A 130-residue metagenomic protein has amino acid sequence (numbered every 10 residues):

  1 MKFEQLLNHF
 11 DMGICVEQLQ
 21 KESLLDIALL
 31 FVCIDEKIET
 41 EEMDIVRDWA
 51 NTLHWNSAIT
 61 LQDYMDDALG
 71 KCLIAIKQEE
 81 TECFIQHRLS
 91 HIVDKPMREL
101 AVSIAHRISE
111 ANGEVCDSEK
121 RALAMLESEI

Functional and structural regions predicted by a protein language model:
M1-C33, K37-I130: Small-residue-enriched hydrophobic alpha-helices in membranes
